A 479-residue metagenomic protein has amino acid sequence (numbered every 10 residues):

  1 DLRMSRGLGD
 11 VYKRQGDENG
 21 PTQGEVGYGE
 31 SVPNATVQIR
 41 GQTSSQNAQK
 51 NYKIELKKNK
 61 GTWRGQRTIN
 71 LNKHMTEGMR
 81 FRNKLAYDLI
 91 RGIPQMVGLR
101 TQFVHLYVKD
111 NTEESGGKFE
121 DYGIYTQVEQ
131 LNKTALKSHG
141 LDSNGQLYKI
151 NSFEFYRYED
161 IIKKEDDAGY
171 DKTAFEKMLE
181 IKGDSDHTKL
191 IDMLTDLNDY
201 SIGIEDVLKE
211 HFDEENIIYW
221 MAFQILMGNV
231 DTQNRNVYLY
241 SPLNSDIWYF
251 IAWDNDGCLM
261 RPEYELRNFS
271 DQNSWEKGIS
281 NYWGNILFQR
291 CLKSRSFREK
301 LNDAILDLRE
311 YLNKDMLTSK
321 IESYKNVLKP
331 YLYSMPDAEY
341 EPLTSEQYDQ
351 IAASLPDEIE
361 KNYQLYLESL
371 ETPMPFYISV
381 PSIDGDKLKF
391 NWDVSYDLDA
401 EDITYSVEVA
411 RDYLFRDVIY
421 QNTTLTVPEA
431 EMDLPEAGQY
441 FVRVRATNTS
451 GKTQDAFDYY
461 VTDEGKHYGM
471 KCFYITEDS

Functional and structural regions predicted by a protein language model:
D1-Y12: Single conserved hydrophobic/aromatic residue that forms the stacking wall/gate of nucleotide- or nucleobase-binding
R14-G16, S406-D412, R443-T447: Predominantly extracellular/luminal cell-surface or secreted proteins
N47-A48, M178-L179, G183-Q233, Y240-T404: Middle-to-C-terminal accessory/interaction subdomains
E55-G61, K73-M75, Q95-L99, S115-A222 (+1 more regions): Internal "kinase-insert"/substrate-recognition segments embedded within catalytic cores of ATP-dependent enzymes
S395-R411, F415, T453: Solvent-exposed loop/turn segments flanking beta-strands in beta-repeat/beta-sandwich domains
L425-E431: Short S/T/G- and acidic-enriched coil/turn segments that sit immediately N-terminal to beta-strands in beta-sandwich
L434-T453: Beta-strand-rich modules
T449-D478: Extracellular fibronectin type III
